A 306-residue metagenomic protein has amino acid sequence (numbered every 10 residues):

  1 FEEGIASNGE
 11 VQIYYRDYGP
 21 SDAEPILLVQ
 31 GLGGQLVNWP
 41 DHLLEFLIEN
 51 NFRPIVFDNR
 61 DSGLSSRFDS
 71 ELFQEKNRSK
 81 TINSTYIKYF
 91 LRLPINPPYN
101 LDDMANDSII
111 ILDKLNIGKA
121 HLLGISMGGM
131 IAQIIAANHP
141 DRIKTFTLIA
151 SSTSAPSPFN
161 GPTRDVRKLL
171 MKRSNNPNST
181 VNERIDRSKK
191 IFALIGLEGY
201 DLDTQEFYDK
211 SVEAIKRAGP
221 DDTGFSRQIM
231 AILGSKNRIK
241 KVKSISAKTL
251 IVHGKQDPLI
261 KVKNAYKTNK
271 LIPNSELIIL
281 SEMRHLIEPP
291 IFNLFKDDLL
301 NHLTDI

Functional and structural regions predicted by a protein language model:
G9-K88: Conserved HGGG/HGGXW glycine-rich cap/lid loop of the alpha/beta-hydrolase fold
L32, K255-D257, E282-R284: Acidic beta-to-alpha connecting loop that harbors the catalytic carboxylate
D102-A120: Conserved acidic catalytic loop of the alpha/beta-hydrolase fold
G118-N160: Conserved hydrolase catalytic core segment
G161-K240, S244: Alpha/beta-hydrolase
I245, I251-H253, D257: Short beta-strand/loop motif that positions the catalytic acidic residue of the alpha/beta-hydrolase fold
P258-N264: Conserved alpha/beta-hydrolase "acid-adjacent" motif
S275-I306: Catalytic active-site module of serine/aspartate enzymes centered on a nucleophile-bearing elbow/loop
